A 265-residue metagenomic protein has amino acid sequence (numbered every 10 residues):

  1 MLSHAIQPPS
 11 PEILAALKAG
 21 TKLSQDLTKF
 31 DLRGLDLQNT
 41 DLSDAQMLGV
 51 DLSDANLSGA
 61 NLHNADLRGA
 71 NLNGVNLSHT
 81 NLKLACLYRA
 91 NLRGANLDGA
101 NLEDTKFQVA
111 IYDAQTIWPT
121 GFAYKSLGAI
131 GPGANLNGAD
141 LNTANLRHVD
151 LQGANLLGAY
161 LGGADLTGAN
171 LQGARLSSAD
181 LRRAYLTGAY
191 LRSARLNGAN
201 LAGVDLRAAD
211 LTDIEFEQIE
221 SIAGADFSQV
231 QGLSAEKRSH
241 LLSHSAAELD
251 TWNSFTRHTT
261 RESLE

Functional and structural regions predicted by a protein language model:
L2-E265: Tandem repeat scaffolds
